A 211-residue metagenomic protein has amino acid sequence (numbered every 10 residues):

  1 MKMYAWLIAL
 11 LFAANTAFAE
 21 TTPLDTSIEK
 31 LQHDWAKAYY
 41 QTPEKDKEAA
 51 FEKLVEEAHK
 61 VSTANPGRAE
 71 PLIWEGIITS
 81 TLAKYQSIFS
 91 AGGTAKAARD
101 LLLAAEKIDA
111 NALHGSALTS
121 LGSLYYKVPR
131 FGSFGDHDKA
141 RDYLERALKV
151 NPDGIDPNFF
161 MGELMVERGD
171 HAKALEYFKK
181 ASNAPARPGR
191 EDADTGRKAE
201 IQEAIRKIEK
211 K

Functional and structural regions predicted by a protein language model:
F12, A17-E57: N-terminal leader/linker segments that initiate helical-solenoid repeat arrays
L24-D25, E167-R168, L175-K211: Terminal, low-structured helical/coil segments at or just beyond the last alpha-helical repeat
K47-A50, L54, A91, A98 (+2 more regions): Single-residue signature of alpha-solenoid repeat helices
P66, A110-A112, P152: Short coil turns that delineate tetratricopeptide repeat
P71, H114-A117, P157, E191: TPR alpha-solenoid repeat register
